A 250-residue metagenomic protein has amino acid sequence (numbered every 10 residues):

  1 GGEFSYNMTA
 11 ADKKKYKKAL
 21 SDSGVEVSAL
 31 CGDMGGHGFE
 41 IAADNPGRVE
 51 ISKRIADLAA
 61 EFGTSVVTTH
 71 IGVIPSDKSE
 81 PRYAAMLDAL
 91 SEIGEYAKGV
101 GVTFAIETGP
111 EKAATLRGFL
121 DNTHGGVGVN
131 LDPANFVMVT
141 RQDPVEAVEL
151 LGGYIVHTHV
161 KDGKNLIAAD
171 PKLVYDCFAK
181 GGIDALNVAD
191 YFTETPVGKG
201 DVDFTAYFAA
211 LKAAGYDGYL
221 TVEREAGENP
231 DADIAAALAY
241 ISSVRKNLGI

Functional and structural regions predicted by a protein language model:
G1-D12, G36-E40, I74-K78, G109-A114 (+4 more regions): Acidic-and-aromatic substrate-binding clefts and catalytic sites of carbohydrate-active enzymes
N7-G24: Aromatic-lined substrate-binding rim segments of carbohydrate-active enzymes
A19-D22, E26, G36-G128, V137-T140: Active-site acidic/histidine proton-transfer and metal-coordination neighborhood in alpha/beta enzyme cores
L20, A59, M86, F104 (+5 more regions): Conserved, mostly hydrophobic/aromatic
L30, L87-D201: Acidic/histidine-rich catalytic cores of soluble enzymes
T64, I155, Y216-D217: A structural motif
K199-A213: A short, acidic, amphipathic alpha-helical segment used as a generic capping/interface helix at domain edges
P230-G249: C-terminal helical cap(s) of enzyme catalytic domains, especially alpha/beta-barrels
